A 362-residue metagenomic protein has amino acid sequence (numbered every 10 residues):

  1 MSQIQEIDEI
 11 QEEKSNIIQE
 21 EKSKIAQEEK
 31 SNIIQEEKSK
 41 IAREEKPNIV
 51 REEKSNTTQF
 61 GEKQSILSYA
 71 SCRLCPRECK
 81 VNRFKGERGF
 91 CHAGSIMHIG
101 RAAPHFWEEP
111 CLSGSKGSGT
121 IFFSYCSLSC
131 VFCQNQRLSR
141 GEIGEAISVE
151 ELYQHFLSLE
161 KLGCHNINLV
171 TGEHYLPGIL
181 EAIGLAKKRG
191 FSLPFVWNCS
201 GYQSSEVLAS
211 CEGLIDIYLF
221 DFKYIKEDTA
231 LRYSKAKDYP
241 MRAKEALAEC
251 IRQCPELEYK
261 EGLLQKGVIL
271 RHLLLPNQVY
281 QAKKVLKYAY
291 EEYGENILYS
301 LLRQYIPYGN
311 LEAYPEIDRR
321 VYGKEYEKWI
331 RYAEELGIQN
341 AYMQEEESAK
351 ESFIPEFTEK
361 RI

Functional and structural regions predicted by a protein language model:
M1-K14, N56-E87, P255-I362: Auxiliary Fe-S-binding modules of radical SAM enzymes
I10-T58: Long, intrinsically disordered low-complexity tandem-repeat segments
R73-I99, S113-A146: Canonical Radical SAM [4Fe-4S] cluster-binding loop centered on the CxxxCxxC motif and its immediate flanking residues
V81, S139, E173, Y224 (+1 more regions): Flexible, active-site-proximal loop/turn residues at the rims of small-molecule/cofactor binding pockets and catalytic
C91, I99-A102, I317, F357: Short clusters of hydrophobic/aromatic residues that line enzyme substrate/ligand-binding pockets
I99-T120, Q154-G172: Short Fe-S-cluster ligation motifs
Y153-P315: Conserved AdoMet/S-adenosylmethionine-binding subsite of the radical SAM
